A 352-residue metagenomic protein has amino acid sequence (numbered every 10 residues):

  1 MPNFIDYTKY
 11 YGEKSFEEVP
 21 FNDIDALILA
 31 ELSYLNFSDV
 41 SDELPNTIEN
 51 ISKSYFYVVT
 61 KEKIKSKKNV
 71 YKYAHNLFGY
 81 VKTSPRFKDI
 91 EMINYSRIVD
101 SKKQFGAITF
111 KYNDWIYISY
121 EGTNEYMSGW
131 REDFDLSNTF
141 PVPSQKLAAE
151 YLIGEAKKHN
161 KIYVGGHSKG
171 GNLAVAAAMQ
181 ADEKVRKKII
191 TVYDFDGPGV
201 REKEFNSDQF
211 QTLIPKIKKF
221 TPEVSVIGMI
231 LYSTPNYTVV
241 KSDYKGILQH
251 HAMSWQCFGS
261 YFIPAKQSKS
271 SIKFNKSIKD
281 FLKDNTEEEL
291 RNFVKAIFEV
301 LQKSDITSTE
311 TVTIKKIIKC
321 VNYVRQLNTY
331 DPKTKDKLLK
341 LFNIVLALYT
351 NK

Functional and structural regions predicted by a protein language model:
M1-I24, L29-I108, Y112-I116, Y120-K161 (+1 more regions): Alpha/beta hydrolase fold serine-hydrolase catalytic domain that processes acyl esters and thioesters
G166-G170, A174: Gly/Ala-rich beta-loop-alpha elbow adjacent to hydrolase catalytic centers
A174-E183: Short glycine-enriched nucleophile-adjacent loop and the immediately C-terminal alpha-helix near the catalytic center
